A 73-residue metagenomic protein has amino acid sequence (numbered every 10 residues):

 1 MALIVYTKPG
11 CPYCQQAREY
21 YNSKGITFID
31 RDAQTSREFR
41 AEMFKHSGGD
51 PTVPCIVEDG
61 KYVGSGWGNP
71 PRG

Functional and structural regions predicted by a protein language model:
M1-I29: Local sequence-structure signature of Cys/Sec-based thiol-disulfide redox active-site neighborhoods
P9, D32, G66: Residues at the C-termini of beta-strands that transition into short coil/loop
P12, T35, V63: Glycine-/small-residue-rich active-site loops that bind phosphorylated ligands and cofactors
R31, V57-E58: Generic alpha-helical hydrophobic packing signal
D32-G49: Thioredoxin-like thiol-disulfide oxidoreductase module
S47-V57, W67: Structural micro-motif
E58-G73: Non-catalytic, surface beta->alpha helical segment in thiol-disulfide oxidoreductase systems
